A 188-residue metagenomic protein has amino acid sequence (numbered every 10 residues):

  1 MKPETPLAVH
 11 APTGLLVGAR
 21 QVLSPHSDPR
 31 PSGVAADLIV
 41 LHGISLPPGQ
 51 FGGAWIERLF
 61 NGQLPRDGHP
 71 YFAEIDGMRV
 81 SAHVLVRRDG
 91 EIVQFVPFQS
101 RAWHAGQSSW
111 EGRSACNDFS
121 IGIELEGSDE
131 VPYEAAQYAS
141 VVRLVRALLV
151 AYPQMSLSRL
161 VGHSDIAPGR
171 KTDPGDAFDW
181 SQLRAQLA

Functional and structural regions predicted by a protein language model:
M1-S114: N-terminal catalytic cores of peptidoglycan-degrading enzymes
K2-L16, S114, F119, S128-A188: Basic/polar, cationic surfaces and motifs that engage anionic cell-wall and phosphate/carboxylate ligands
L41, I123, V141: Conserved, mostly hydrophobic/aromatic
G43-I44, L125, S164: Residues immediately flanking
L85, G122-E124: Conserved beta-strand segments that form the floor/walls of ligand-binding pockets within enzyme and binding domains
